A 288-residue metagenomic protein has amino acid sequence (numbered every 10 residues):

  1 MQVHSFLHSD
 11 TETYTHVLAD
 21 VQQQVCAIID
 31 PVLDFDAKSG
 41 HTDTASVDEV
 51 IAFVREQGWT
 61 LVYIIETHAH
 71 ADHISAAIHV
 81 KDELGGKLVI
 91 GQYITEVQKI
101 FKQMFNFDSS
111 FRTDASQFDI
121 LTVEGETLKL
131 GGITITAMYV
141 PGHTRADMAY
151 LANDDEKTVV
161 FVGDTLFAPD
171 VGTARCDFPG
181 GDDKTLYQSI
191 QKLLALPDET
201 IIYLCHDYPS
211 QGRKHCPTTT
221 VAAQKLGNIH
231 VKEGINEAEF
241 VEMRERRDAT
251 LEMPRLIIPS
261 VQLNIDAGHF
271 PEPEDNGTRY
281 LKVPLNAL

Functional and structural regions predicted by a protein language model:
M1-Q2, Y93, Q188-I201, C205-L288: Accessory terminal helices/loops
Q2-F6, V17, G125-D155, A195: Core dinuclear metal-dependent hydrolase active-site scaffold
T11-T15, D36-A37: Short N-terminal binding/cap micro-motifs at the start of the first secondary-structure element
C26, L33-I133, K157-T158, G227: Active-site HxH/HxHxD metal-binding segment of metal-dependent hydrolases
P31-L33, A69, Y93-I94, H143-T144 (+3 more regions): Active-site metal-binding loops of divalent metal-dependent hydrolases
I64-I74, M138-D147, Y203-P209: Histidine-centered catalytic micro-motifs
I90, F161-V162, L204: Hydrophobic residues in well-ordered beta-strands that form the structural core
V171-L196: Active-site-adjacent loop/tail segments of enzyme domains
